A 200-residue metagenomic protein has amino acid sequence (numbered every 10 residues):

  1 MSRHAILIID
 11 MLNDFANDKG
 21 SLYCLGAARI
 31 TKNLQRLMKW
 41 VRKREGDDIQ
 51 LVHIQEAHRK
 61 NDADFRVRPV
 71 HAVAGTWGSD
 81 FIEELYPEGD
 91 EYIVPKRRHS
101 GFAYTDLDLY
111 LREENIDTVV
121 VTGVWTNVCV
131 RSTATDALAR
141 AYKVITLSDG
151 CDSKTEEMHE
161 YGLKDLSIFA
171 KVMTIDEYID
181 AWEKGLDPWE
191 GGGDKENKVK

Functional and structural regions predicted by a protein language model:
M1-Y92, W182-K200: Active-site acidic carboxylates
E45-D48, N115, A141: Glycine-centered short loops/turns at secondary-structure junctions
R68-A72, L138-A139, Y161-D165: Short, hinge-like loop/turn segments at secondary-structure boundaries
I82-V124: Internal catalytic-core helix/loop-beta-alpha segment that presents or stabilizes conserved functional determinants
V94, K171-I179: Short acidic-hydrophobic, aromatic-tinged amphipathic segments that line or gate anion-handling sites
V120-V124, A141-E156: A short glycine-rich beta-strand->turn/loop micro-motif centered on a GG-aromatic cluster
V130-R140: Short Gly/Thr/Asp-enriched flexible loops that form oxyanion-binding sites at enzyme active sites
S153-I168: Active-site-proximal loop->helix
